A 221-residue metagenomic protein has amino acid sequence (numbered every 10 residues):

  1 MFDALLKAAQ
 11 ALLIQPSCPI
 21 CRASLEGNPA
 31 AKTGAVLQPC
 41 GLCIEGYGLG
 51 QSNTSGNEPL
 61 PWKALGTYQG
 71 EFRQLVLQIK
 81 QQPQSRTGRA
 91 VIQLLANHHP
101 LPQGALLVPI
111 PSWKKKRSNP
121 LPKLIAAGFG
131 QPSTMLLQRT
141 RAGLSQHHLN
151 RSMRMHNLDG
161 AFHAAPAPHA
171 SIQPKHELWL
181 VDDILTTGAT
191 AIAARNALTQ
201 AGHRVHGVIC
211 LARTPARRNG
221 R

Functional and structural regions predicted by a protein language model:
M1-R221: Glycine-rich phosphate/pyrophosphate-handling loop used in enzymes and phosphotransfer proteins
